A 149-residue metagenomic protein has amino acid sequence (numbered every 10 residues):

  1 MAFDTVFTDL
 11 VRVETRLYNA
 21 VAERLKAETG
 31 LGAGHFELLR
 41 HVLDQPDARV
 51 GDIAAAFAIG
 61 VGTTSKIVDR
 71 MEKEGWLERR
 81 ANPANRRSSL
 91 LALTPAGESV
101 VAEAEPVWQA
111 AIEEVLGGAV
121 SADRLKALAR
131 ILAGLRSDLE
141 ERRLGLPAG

Functional and structural regions predicted by a protein language model:
M1-T29, K126, R142, L146-G149: N-terminal leader segment of winged-helix/HTH proteins
A20, E37-R40, S99: Pre-recognition alpha-helix immediately N-terminal to the DNA-recognition helix within helix-turn-helix or winged-helix
A27, A55, E72-K73: Alpha-helical residues within the helix-turn-helix
R40-D44, E105: Short, locally clustered residues in the helix-turn-helix/winged-helix DNA-binding domain
Q45-R49: Short capping segments at the starts of secondary-structure elements
G60: Helix-turn-helix DNA-binding motif, specifically the short coil turn and the N-cap/start of the second
D69-A127: Charged, amphipathic alpha-helical coiled-coil/dimerization segments
